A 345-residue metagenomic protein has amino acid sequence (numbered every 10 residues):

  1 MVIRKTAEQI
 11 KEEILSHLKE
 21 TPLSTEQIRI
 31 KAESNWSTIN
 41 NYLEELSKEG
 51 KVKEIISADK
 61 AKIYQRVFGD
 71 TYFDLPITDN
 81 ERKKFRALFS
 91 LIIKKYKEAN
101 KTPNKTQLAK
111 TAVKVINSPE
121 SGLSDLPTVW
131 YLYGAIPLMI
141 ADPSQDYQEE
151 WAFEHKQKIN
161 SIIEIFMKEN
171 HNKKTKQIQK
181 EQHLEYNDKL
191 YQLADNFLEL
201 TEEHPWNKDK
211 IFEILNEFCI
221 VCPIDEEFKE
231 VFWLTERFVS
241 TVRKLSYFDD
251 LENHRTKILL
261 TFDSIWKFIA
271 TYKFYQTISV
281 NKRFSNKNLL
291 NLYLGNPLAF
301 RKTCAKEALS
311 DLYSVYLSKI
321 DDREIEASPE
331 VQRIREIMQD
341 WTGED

Functional and structural regions predicted by a protein language model:
M1-Q9: Short, Lys/Arg-enriched anionic-surface-contact patches
E12, E45-K48, K53-I55, K60-D345: Domain-edge interaction signal
I14-T21: Short helix-to-turn junction characteristic of helix-turn-helix DNA-binding domains, especially the helix
Q27-I30: Alpha-helical residues within helix-turn-helix
S37: Key DNA-contact positions within bacterial/archaeal DNA-binding proteins
